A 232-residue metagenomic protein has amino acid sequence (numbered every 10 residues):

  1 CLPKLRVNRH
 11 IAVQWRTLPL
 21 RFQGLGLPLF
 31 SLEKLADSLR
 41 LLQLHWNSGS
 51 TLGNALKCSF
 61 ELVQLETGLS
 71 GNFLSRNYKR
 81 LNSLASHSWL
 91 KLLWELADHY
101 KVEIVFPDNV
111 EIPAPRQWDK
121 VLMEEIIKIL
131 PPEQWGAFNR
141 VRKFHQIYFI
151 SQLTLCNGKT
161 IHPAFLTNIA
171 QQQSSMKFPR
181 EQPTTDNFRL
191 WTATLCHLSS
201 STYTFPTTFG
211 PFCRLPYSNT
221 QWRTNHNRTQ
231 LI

Functional and structural regions predicted by a protein language model:
C1-K4: Short amphipathic alpha-helical coiled-coil/interface segments
V7-L231: Extended C-terminal regions of large enzymes
